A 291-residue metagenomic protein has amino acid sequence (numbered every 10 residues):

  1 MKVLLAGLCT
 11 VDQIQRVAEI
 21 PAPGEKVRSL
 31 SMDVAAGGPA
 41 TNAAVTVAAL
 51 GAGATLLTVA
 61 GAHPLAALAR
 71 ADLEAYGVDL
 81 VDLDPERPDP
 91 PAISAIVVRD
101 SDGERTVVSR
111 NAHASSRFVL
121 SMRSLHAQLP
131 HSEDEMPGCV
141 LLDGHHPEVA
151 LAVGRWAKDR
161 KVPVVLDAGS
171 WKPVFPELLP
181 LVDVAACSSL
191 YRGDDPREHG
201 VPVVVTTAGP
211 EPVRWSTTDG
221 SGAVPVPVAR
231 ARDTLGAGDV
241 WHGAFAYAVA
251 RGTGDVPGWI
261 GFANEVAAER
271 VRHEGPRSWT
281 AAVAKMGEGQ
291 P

Functional and structural regions predicted by a protein language model:
M1, P91-S94, E211, W241: Change "...and in nucleic-acid phosphodiester-cleaving endonucleases..." to "...and in nucleic-acid processing enzymes
M1-C9, D72-P85, V98-G222, V283: Ribokinase/PfkB-type carbohydrate-kinase core domain
M1-V59, A67-L68, A231: Glycine-rich phosphate/adenosyl-contacting loop at the front of the ribokinase-like
V27, S31-G38, N42, P64 (+5 more regions): Residues at secondary-structure transition points
S31, L57-H63, D79-P91, P202-A208 (+1 more regions): Beta-strand->loop->alpha-helix junctions that form or flank phosphate-binding loops in nucleotide-handling enzymes
A48-A49, V203, V226-P291: Conserved post-catalytic alpha-helical subdomain immediately downstream of the catalytic base and nucleotide-binding
L50, Y76, D89-I93: Short, basic and Ser/Thr-rich N-terminal targeting/leader segments
